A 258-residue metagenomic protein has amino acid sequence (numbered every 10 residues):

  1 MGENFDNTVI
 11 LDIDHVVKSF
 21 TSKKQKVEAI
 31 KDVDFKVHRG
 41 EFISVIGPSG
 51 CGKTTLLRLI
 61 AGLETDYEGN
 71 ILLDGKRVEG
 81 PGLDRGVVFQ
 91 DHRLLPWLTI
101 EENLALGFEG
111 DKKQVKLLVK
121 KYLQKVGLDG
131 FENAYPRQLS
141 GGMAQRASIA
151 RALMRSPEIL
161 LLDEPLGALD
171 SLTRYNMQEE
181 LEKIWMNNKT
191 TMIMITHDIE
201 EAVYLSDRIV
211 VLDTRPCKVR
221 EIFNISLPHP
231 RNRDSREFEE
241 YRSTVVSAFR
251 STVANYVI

Functional and structural regions predicted by a protein language model:
I46-P48: The feature captures the beta-strand-to-loop junction immediately N-terminal to the Walker
A61: Helix-to-loop junction immediately C-terminal to a conserved catalytic motif
G69-P81: Conserved ABC transporter NBD signature motif
L98-A105: Short coil-to-helix segment of the ABC ATPase nucleotide-binding domain corresponding to the Q-loop/switch region
K113-F131, K183: Conserved ABC ATPase "signature" region
Y135-L139, M143: Conserved ABC ATPase signature
M154-E158: A short, proline-enriched helix->beta-strand linker immediately N-terminal to the Walker B motif in ABC-type P-loop
